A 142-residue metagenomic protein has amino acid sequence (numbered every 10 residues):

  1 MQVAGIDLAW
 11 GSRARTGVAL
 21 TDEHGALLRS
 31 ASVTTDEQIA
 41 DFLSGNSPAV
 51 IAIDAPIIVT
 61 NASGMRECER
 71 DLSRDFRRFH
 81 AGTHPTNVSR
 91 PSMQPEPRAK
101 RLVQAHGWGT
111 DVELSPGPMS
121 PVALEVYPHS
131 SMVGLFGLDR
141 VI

Functional and structural regions predicted by a protein language model:
M1-A4, L8-I142: RNase H-like (RuvC/DEDD) metal-dependent nuclease/polynucleotide-processing core
